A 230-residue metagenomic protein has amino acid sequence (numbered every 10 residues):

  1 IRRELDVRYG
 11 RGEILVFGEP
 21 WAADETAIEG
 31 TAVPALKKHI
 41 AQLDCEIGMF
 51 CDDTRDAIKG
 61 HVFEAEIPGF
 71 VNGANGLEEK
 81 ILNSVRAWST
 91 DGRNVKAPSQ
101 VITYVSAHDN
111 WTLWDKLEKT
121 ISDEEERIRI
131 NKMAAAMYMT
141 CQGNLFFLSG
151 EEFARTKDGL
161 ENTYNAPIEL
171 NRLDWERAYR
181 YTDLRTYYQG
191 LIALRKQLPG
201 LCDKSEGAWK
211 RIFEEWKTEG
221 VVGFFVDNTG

Functional and structural regions predicted by a protein language model:
R2, E13-S149, F153-A154, P199-C202 (+3 more regions): Conserved alpha/beta catalytic core and glycan-binding cleft of carbohydrate-active enzymes
R3-R8: Alpha-helical structural signal in soluble globular domains
E78, P98, N110, A166 (+2 more regions): Alpha-helix initiation and N-capping motif
N94-A97, N165, A193: Short, functionally important structural connectors and interaction interfaces within domains
D115, D158-T163: Cytochrome P450 core scaffold surrounding the K-helix E-X-X-R motif and the conserved "meander" helix-loop region
Y164-L173: Acyl/amide activation-and-transfer machinery of modular secondary-metabolite enzymes
D174-E206: Catalytic cores of secreted or luminal carbohydrate-active enzymes
